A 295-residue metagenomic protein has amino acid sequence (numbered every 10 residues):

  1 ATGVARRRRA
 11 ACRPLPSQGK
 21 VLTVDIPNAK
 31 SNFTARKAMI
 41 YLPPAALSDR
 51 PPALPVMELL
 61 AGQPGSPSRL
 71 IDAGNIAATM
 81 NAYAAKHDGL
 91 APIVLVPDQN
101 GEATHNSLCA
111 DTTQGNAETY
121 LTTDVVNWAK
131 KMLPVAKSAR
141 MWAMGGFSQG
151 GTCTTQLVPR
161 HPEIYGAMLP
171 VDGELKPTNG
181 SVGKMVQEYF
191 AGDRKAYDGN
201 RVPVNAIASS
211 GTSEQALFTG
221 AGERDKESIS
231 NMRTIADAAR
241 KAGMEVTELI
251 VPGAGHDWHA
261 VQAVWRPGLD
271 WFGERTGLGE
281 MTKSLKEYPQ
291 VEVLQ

Functional and structural regions predicted by a protein language model:
A1-Q295: Non-catalytic cap/lid and distal C-terminal segments of serine-dependent acyl enzymes
